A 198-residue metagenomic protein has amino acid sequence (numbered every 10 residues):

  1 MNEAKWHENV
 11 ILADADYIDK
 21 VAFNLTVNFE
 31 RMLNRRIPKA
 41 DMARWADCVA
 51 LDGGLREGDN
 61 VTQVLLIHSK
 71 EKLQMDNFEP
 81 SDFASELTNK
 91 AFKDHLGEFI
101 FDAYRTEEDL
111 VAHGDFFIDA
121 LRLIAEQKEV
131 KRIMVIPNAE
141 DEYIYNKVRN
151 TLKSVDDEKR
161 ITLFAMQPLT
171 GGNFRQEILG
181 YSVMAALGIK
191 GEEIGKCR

Functional and structural regions predicted by a protein language model:
W6-K20, M32-M134, Y143, L179-C197: A charged nuclease-like catalytic/ligand-binding cleft shared by nucleic-acid processing domains
V21-F23, D76, Y145-K147, N173-F174: Intrinsically disordered, low-complexity regions enriched in proline, serine, glycine and charged residues
D109, N138-I144, P168-G171: Short Gly/Pro-enriched loop/turn and capping motifs at secondary-structure junctions
L123-K128, V148-T162: Short, surface-exposed basic-aromatic patches at helix termini and helix-loop junctions that form
I133-I144, V148-L152: Acidic, metal-binding active-site segment of PIN/NYN-like and related structure-specific nucleases
V155-G188: Short, flexible loop segments at boundaries between secondary-structure elements
